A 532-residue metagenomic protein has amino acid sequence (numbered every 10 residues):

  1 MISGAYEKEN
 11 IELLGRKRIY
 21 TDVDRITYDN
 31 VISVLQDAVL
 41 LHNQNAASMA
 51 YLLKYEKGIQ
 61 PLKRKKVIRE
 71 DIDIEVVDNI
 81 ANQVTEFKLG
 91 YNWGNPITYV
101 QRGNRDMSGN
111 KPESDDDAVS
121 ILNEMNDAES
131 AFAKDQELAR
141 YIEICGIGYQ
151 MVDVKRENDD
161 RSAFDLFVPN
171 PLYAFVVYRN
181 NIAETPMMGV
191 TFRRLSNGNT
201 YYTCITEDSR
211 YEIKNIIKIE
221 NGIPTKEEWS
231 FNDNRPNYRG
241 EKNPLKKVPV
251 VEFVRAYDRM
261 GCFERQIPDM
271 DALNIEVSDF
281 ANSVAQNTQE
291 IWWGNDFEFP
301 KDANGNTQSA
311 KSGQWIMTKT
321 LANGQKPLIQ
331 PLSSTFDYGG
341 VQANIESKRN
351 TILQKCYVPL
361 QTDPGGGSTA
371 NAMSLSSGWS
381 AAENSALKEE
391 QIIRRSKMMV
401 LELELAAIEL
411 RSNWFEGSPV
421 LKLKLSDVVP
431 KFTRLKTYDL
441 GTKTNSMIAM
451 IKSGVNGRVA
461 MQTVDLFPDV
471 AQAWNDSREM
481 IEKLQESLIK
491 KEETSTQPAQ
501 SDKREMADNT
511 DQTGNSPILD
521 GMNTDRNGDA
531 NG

Functional and structural regions predicted by a protein language model:
M1-F167, D511, L519-G532: Extended, helix-rich architectural segments
K8, D29, I74, D78 (+5 more regions): Non-catalytic, well-ordered alpha-helical scaffold segments
H42, A46, A128-Q136, C145-Y149 (+9 more regions): Short secondary-structure junctions and interdomain/linker hinges
E56-Q60, K65-I68, Q101, L138 (+3 more regions): Conserved aromatic-histidine-acidic binding/catalytic patches
S114-A118, N126-K134, I142, R265 (+4 more regions): Short amphipathic alpha-helical segments
Q136-D258: Extended, regular secondary-structure scaffolds
N232-S376: Extended, charged amphipathic alpha-helical segments
N306-S312, M317-Q325, G340, S347-G532: C-terminal helix-loop subdomains that flank or include functional centers
